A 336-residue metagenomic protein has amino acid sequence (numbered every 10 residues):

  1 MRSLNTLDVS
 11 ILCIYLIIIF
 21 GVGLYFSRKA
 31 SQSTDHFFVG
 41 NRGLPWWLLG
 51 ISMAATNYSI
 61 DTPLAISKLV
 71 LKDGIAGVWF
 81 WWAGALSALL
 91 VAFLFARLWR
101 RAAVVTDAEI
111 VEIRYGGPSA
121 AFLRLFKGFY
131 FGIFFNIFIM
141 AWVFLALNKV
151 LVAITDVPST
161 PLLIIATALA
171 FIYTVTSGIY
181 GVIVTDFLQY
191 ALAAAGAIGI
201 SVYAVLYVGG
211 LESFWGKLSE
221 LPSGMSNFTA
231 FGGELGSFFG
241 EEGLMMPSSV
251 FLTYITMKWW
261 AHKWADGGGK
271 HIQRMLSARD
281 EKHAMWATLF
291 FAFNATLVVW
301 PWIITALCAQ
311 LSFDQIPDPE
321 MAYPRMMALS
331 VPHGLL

Functional and structural regions predicted by a protein language model:
M1-P63, T174-S177, G209, K282-H283 (+1 more regions): Membrane-interface "cap" regions at the ends of multi-pass membrane proteins
R2-L4, N41-L44, A65-W79, E112 (+1 more regions): Loop-to-helix junctions at membrane interfaces in multi-pass transport proteins
S3-S27, G40, K68-E109, E241-E242 (+1 more regions): Extracellular loop-to-transmembrane helix junctions
L4, D8-L12, L48-L49, W81 (+4 more regions): Residue-level signature of transmembrane alpha-helical entry/exit and packing/kink sites in multi-pass membrane
L16-I19, T56-N57, G84-A88, G128 (+5 more regions): Residue-level recognition of pore/gate-forming positions within transmembrane alpha-helices of multi-pass
I17-T34, P63, L94-A108, I172 (+3 more regions): Juxtamembrane interface elements at the cytosolic ends of transmembrane helices in multi-pass membrane proteins
A54, V78-T174, L235-G240, T253-H262: Helix-loop-helix module between adjacent transmembrane segments
